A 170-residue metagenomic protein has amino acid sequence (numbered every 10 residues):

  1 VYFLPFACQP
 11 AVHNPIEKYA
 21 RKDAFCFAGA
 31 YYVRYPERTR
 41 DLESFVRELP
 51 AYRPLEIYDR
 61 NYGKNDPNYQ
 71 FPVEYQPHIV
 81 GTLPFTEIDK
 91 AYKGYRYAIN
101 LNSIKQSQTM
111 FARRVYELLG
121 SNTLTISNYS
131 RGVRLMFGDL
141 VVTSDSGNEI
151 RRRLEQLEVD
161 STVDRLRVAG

Functional and structural regions predicted by a protein language model:
V1-T143: Nucleotide-sugar donor-binding catalytic core of glycosyltransferases
A91, R153-Q156: CheY-like receiver
E155-G170: Conserved donor-nucleotide binding/catalytic region of nucleotide-linked donor-dependent transferases
